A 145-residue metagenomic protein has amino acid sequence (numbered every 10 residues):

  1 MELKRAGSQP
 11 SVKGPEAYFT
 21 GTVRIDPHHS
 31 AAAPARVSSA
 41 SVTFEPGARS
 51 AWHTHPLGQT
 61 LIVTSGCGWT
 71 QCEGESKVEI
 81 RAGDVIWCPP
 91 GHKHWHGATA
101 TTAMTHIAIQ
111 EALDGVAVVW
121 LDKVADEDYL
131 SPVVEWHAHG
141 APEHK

Functional and structural regions predicted by a protein language model:
M1-V37, W120-K145: A short, N-terminal "cap"/entry segment at the start of jelly-roll beta-barrel domains of the cupin/DSBH fold
R24-P27, S38-H55, P90: Conserved short histidine dyad/triad with adjacent acidic residue
S41-E45, T54-Q71, I109-A112: Short, conserved beta-strand element in jelly-roll/cupin
T60, W87, T101-W120: A short hydrophobic beta-strand segment most commonly corresponding to one strand of the jelly-roll/cupin
G74-P90: Short acidic-glycine-tyrosine-enriched beta hairpin
G97-T99: Asparagine-centered strand-capping/turn motif at beta-strand->loop junctions
